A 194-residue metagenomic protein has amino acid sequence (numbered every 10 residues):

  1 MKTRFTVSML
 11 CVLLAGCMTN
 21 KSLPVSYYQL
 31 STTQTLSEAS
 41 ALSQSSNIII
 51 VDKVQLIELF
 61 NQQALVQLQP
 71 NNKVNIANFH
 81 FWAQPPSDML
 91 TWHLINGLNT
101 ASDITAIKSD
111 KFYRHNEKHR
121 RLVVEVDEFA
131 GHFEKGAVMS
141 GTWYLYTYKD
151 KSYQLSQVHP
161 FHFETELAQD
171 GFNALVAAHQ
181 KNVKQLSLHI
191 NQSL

Functional and structural regions predicted by a protein language model:
M1-V7: Bacterial N-terminal signal peptides that target proteins for export
L13-G16: C-terminal motif of bacterial Sec signal peptides marking the signal peptidase cleavage site
M18, S22-A39, A168-L194: C-terminal/domain-edge helix-coil "capping" segments
T19-L36, N96, A101-K151, A168: Surface-exposed short loop/turn segments
T32-D52: N-terminal secretory signal peptides
S46-R114: N-terminal segment of the mature soluble domain
I48-K53, V66, R121-E125, V138-Y144 (+1 more regions): Soluble periplasmic/extracytoplasmic beta-strand elements of cell-envelope proteins
K73-F81, D150-Q185: Short secondary-structure boundary motifs at beta->alpha junctions and helix caps
